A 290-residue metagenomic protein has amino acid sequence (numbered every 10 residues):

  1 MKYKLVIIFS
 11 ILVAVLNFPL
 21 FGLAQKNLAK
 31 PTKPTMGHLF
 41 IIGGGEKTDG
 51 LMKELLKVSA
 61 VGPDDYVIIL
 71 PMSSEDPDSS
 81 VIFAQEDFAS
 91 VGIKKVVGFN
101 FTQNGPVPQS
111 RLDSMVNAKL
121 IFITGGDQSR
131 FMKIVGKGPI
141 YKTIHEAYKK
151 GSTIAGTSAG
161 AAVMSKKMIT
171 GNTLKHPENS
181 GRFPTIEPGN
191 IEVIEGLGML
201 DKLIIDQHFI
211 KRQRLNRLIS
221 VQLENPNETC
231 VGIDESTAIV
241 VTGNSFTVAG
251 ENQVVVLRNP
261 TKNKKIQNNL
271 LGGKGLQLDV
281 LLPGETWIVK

Functional and structural regions predicted by a protein language model:
M1-N27: Bacterial Sec-dependent N-terminal signal peptides
L23-P63, D78, I82-S90, M168-T170 (+1 more regions): C-terminal and late-domain segments of enzyme folds
K53-L56, D65-D113: ATP/NTP phosphate-donor binding region
S114, K137-G151: Catalytic-core regions built around general acid/base machinery
A118: An anion/phosphate-binding loop that grips the pyrophosphate of nucleotide cofactors and donors
T124-G125, Y148-M168: Catalytic nucleophile loop
Q128-K137: Glycine/threonine-rich flexible loop motifs
